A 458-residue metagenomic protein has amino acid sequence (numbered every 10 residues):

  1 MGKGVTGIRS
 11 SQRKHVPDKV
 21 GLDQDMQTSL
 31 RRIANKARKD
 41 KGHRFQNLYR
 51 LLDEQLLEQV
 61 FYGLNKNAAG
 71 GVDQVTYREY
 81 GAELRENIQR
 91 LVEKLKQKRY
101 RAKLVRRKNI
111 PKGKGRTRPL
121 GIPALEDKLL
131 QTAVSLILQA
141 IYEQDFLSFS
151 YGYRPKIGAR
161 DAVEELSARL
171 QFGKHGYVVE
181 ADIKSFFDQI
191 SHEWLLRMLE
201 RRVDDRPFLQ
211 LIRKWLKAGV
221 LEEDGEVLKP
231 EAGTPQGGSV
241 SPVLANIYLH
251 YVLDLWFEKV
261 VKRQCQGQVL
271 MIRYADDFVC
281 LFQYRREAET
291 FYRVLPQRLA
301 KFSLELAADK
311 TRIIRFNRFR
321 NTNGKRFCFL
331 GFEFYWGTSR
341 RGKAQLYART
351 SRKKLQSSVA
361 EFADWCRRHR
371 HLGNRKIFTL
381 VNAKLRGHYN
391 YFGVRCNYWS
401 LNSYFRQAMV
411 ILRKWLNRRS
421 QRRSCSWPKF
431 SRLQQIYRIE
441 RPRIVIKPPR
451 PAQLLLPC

Functional and structural regions predicted by a protein language model:
M1-C458: Non-catalytic terminal/accessory segments
